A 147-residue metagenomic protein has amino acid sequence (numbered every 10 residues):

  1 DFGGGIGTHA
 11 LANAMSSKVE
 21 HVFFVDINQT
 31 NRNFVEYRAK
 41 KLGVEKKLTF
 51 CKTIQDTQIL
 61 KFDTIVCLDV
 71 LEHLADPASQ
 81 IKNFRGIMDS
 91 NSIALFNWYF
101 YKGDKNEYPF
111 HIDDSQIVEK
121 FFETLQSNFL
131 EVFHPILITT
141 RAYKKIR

Functional and structural regions predicted by a protein language model:
F2: Conserved beta-strand/loop positions that form the S-adenosyl-L-methionine
I6-K18: Conserved SAM-binding loop of SAM-dependent methyltransferases across substrates and taxa, primarily the Class I
H21-E45: Class I SAM-dependent methyltransferase SAM/SAH-binding core
V44-I54: Conserved SAM-binding strand-loop segment of SAM-dependent methyltransferases
V66: A conserved beta-strand element that flanks and buttresses the S-adenosyl-L-methionine
S79-S90: A short glycine-rich, Lys/Arg-flanked "PGG" loop and its adjoining helix->strand segment in the class I
N91-Y99: Conserved beta-strand signature within the Rossmann-like core of class I S-adenosyl-L-methionine
Y108-F133: Conserved Class I S-adenosyl-L-methionine
